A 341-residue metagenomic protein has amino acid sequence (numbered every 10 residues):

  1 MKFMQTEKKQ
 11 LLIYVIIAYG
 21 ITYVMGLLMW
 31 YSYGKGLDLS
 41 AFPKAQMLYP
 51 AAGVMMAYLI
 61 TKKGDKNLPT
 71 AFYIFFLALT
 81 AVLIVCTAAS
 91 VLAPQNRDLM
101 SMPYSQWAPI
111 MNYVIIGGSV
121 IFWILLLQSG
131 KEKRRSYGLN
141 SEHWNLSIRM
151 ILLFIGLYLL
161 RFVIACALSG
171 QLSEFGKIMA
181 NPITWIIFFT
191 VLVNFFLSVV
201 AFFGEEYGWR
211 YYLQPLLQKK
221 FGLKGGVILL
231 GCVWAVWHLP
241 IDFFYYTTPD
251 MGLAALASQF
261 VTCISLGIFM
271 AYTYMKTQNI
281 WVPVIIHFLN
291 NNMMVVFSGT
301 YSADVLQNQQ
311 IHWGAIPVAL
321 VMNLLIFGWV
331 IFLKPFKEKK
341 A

Functional and structural regions predicted by a protein language model:
K2-A18: N-terminal membrane topogenic signal
M4-T6, G36-L37, I60-A71, R134-E142 (+3 more regions): Membrane-interface helix-boundary motifs at transmembrane edges
M25-K35, C86-S101, A165-L172, P240-T247 (+1 more regions): Juxtamembrane "helix-exit" motif on the non-cytosolic side of transmembrane helices
L28-S129, I148-L152, F175-V193, W313-M322: Alpha-helical transmembrane segments in multi-pass membrane proteins
L59-K66, L127-K133, G328-A341: Membrane-interface capping segments at transmembrane-helix boundaries
F72-T80, G226-V233, V282-M293: Central hydrophobic cores of alpha-helical transmembrane segments in multi-pass integral membrane proteins
G156, F203-G231, Y245, M275-N279: Membrane-interface helix/loop boundary segments of multi-pass membrane proteins
P249-L256, I280, I286-A341: C-terminal membrane module of polytopic membrane proteins
